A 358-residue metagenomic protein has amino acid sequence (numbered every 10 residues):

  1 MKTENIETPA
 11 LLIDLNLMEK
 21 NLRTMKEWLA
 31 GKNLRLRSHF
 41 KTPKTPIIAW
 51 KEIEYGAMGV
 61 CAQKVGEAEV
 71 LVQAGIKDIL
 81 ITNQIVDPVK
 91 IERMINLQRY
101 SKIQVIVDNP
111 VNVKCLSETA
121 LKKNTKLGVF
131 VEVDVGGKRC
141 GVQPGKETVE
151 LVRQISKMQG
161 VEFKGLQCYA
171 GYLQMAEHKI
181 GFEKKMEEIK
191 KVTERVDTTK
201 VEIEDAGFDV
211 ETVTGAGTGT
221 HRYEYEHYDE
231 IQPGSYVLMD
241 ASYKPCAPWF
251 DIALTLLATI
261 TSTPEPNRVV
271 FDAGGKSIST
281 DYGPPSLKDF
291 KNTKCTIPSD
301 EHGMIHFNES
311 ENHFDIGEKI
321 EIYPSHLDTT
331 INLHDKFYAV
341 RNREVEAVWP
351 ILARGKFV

Functional and structural regions predicted by a protein language model:
M1-I13: Generic N-terminal amphipathic, Lys/Arg-enriched alpha-helix
L17-I48, C61: N-terminal glycine-rich anion-binding loops that anchor highly charged ligand groups
M18, K41, L71, V131 (+5 more regions): Conserved, mostly hydrophobic/aromatic
R35, D205-T212, I331-H334: Flexible, glycine/charged-enriched surface loops at secondary-structure junctions
H39-M175: Active-site-proximal beta-alpha core segment in soluble small-molecule metabolic enzymes
D134-P248: Active-site loop/helix belt of alpha/beta enzymes
G219-N292: Active-site loop ensemble at the mouth of alpha/beta enzyme cores that anchors a bound cofactor
E265-V358: C-terminal accessory subdomain/extension
